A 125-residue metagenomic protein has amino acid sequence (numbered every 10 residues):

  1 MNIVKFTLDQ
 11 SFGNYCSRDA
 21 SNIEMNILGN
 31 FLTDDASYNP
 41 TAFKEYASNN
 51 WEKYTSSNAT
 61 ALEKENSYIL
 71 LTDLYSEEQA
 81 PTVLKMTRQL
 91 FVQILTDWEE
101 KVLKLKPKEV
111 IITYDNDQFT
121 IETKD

Functional and structural regions predicted by a protein language model:
M1-K53: Negatively charged, low-complexity tracts enriched in Asp/Glu with abundant Ser/Thr
M1-L8, N58-K64, V110-Y114: Broad, structure-driven detector of short, well-ordered beta-strand segments within folded domains
Q10, T55-A59, N66, T120-D125: Amphipathic, soluble alpha/beta structural segments
S11-N22, I69-D73, E77, I121-E122: Generic recognition of long tandem-repeat/solenoid scaffolds
N22-A36, Q79-Q89, E122-D125: Short amphipathic beta-strand/extended segments with alternating polar/hydrophobic composition
N49-P107: Amphipathic protein-protein interaction modules
K108-K124: Short, highly charged C-terminal tails/helix-capping segments
